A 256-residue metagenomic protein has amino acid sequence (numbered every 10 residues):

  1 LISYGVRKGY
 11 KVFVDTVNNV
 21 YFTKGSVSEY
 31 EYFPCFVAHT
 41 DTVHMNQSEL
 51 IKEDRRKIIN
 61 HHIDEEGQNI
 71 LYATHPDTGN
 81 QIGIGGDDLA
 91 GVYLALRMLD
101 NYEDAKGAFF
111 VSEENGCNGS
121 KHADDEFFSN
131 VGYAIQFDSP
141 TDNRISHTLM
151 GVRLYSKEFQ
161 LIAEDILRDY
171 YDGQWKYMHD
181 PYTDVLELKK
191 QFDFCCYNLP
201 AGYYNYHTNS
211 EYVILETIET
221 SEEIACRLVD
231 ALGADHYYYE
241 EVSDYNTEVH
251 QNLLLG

Functional and structural regions predicted by a protein language model:
L1-E31: A non-catalytic alpha/beta surface segment that caps or lines the substrate-entry region of metallo-dependent hydrolase
T23, Y30-D104: Active-site metal-coordination/substrate-binding segment of hydrolases, especially metallo-dependent peptidases
Y32-C35, Q68-L71, K106, G132-I135 (+2 more regions): Structural motif
T78-K157, Y177, V185, K189: Acidic/histidine-rich catalytic neighborhood of metal-dependent amide-processing enzymes
L96-K106, F127-N130, R168-G173, C226-Y237: Secondary-structure boundary elements
Y155-L167, T217-A225: Gly/Ser/Thr-rich active-site loops/lids in small-molecule metabolic enzymes that frequently grip phosphoryl groups
K176-S221: Zn-dependent metallopeptidase/amidohydrolase metal-coordination segment
N205-G256: His/Asp/Glu-rich mid-to-C-terminal helical/loop segments that flank catalytic regions of hydrolases
